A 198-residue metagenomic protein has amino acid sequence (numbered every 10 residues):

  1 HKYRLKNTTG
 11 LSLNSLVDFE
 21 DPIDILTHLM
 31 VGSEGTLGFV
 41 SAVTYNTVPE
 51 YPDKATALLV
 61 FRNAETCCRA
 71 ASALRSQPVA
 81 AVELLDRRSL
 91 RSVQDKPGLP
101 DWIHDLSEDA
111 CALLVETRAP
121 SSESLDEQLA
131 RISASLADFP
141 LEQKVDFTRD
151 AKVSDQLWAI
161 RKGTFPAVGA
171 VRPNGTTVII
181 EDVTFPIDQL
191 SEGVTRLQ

Functional and structural regions predicted by a protein language model:
H1-Q198: Noncatalytic alpha-helical scaffold of FAD-dependent oxidoreductases
